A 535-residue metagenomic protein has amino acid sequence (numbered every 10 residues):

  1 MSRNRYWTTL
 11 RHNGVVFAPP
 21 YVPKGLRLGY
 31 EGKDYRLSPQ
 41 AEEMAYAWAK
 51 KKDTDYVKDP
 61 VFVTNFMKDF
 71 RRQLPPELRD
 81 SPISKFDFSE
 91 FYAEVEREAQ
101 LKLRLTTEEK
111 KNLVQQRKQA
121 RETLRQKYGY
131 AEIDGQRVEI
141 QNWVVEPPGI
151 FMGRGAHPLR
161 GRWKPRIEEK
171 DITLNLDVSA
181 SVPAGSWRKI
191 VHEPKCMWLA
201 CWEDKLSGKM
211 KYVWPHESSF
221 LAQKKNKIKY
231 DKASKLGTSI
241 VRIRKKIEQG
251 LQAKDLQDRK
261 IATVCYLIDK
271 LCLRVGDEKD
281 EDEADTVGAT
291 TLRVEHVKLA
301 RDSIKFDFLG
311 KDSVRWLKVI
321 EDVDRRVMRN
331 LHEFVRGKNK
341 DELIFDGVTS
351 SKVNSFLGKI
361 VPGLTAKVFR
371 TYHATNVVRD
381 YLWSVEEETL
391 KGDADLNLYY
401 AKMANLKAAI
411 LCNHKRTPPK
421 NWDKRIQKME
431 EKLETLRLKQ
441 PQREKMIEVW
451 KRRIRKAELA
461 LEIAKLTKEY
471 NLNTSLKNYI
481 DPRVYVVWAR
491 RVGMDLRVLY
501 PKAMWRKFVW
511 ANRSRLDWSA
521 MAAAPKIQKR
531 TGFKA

Functional and structural regions predicted by a protein language model:
M1-P183, K189-C196, A200-E203, K359 (+2 more regions): Acidic, low-complexity interaction regions
G185, E203, Y212-L499, A503-R506 (+1 more regions): Extended accessory and catalytic-adjacent subdomains in large enzymes
S207-G208: N-terminal DNA-binding recognition helix of tyrosine site-specific recombinases/integrases
